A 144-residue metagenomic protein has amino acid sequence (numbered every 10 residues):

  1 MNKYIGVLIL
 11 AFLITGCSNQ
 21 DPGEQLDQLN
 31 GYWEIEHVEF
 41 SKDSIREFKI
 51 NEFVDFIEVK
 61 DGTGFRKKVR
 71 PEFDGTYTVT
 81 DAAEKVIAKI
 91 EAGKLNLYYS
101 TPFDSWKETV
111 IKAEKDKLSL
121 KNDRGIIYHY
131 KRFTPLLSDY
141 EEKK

Functional and structural regions predicted by a protein language model:
N2-L8: Sec-dependent signal peptide recognition, specifically the positively charged N-region followed immediately by
L13-G16: C-terminal motif of bacterial Sec signal peptides marking the signal peptidase cleavage site
N19-E34: N-terminal helix-cap/turn-to-beta initiation motif at the start of protein domains
L29, F56-F65, K89-K94, I111-L118 (+1 more regions): Short, solvent-exposed coil/turn segments at beta-strand boundaries
R46-A92: N-terminal glycine/threonine-rich, aromatic-flanked beta-hairpin/loop signature
L95-T101, L118-K121: Short beta-strand segments that buttress and anchor functional surface loops
K107-Y128: Short, compact, well-ordered microdomains
K121-K144: Edge beta-strand at a domain terminus
